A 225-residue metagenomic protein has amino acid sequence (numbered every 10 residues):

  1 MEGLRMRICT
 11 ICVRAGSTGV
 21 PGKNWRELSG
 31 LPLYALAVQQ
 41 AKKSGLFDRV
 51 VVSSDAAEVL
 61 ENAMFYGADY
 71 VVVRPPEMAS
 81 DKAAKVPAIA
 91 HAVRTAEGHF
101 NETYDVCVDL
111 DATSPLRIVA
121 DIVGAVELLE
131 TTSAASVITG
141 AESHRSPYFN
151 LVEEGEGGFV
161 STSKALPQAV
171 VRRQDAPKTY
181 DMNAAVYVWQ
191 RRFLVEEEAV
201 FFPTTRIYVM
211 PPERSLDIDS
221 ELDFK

Functional and structural regions predicted by a protein language model:
E2-P21: N-terminal nucleotide-binding beta1-loop-alpha1 segment
L31, S54-A57: Residues in the short beta-alpha loop(s) of Rossmann-like NAD(P)-binding domains
L33-R49, E61-N62: A short, N-terminal amphipathic alpha-helix
F47, E102-Y104, T131-A135: Short, high-confidence coil segments that cap the C-terminus of an alpha-helix and link into the following beta-strand
A57-C107, R117-A120, G124-E127: Short phosphate-binding loop-to-helix
P87, H91, P115-P203: Conserved core of the sugar-phosphate nucleotidyltransferase
L110: Catalytic metal- and UDP-sugar-binding loop of GT-A-like glycosyltransferases, i.e., residues flanking the conserved
R206-V209, L216-D217: Conserved active-site beta-strand element of glycosyltransferases/polysaccharide synthases
